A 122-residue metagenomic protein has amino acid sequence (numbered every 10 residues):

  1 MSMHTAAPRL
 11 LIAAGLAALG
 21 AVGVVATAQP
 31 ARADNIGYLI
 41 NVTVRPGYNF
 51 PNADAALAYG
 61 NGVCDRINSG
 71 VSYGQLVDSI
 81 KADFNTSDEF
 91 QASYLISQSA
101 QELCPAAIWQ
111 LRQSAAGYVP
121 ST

Functional and structural regions predicted by a protein language model:
M1-A33: Secretory targeting and sorting signals
A33-D34, A55, Q91: Short acidic-hydrophobic sequence patches enriched in Asp/Glu that either
D34-I40: Cleaved targeting-peptide boundary
V44-D65: N-terminal targeting signals for Sec/Tat export/insertion, comprising classic cleavable signal peptides
N61, S72-T122: Extracytosolic low-complexity repeat regions of secreted or lipid-anchored proteins
